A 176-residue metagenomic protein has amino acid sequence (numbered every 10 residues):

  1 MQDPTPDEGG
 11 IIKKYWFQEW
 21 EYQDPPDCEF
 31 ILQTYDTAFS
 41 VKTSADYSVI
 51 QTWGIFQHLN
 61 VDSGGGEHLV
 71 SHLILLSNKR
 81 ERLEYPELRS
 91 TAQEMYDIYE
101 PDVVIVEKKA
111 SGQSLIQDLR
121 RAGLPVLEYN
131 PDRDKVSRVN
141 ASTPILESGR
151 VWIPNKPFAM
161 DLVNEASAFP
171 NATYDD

Functional and structural regions predicted by a protein language model:
M1-T37: ATPase catalytic-site recognition across NTP-hydrolyzing enzymes
D3, D7, I11, V49-Q51 (+1 more regions): Mg2+-dependent endonuclease catalytic cores in nucleic-acid-processing enzymes, primarily RNase H-like
G9, K42, D175-D176: Conserved GTPase G-domain signal focused on the G5
D24, Q33, S137, A172-T173: Intrinsic disorder/low-complexity signature
P26-D27, A45, D175: A generic fold-level signal
Y35-S48: An active-site-proximal beta-strand-loop segment
